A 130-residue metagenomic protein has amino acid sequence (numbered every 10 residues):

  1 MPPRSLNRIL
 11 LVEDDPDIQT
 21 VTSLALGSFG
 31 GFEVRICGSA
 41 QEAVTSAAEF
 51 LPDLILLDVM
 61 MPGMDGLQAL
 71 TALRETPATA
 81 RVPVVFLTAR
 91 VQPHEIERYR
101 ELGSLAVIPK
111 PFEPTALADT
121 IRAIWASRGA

Functional and structural regions predicted by a protein language model:
M1-L10, T115-A130: Non-catalytic signal-transmission and effector/linker regions of two-component phosphorelay proteins
E13: Conserved acidic carboxylate
P16-R35: Two-component/phosphorelay signaling modules centered on CheY-like receiver
S23, Q68, V91-P109, D119-A123: Alpha4 helix (beta4-alpha4-beta5 surface) of REC/receiver domains from two-component response regulators
I36-T45, G66-Q68: Helix N-cap/capping motif at the beta->alpha junctions
F50-L56: Active-site beta3 strand of CheY-like receiver
D58, T88: Active-site residues of response regulator receiver
M61-P62: Receiver (REC) domain active-site loop signature in two-component systems and cognate sites in sensor histidine kinases
